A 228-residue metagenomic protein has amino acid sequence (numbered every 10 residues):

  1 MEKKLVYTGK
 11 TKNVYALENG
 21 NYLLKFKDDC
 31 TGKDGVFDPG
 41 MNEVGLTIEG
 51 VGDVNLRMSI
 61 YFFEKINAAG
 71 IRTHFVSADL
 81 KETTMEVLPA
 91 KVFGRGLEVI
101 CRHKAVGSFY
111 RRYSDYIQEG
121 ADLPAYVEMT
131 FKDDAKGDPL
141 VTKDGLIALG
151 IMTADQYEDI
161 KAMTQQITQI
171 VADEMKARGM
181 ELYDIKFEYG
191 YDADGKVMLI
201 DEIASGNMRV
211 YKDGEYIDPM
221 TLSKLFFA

Functional and structural regions predicted by a protein language model:
E2-F131: Active-site loop/lid in soluble adenylation, ligation, and acyl-transfer enzymes
P39-V54, P139-M163: Short histidine-centered catalytic/ligand-binding loop motif
H74-K81, A177-Y191: A short glycine-rich, hydrophobically flanked beta-strand micro-motif that places a catalytic Asp/Glu for divalent metal
C101, L182-E202: Conserved metal-phosphate-binding beta-hairpin within the catalytic cores of diverse ATP-dependent phosphoryl-transfer
R111, E202-A228: C-terminal helix-cap and adjacent tail motif
P124-G137, T168-E181, S205-M208: Phosphate-binding core of ATP-grasp and ATP-grasp-like enzymes
A125-V141, I147-T153, T221: An exposed, glycine/acidic-rich loop-and-rim segment of catalytic or binding clefts
I151-Y183: A long amphipathic alpha-helix within ATP-dependent nucleotide-binding catalytic cores
